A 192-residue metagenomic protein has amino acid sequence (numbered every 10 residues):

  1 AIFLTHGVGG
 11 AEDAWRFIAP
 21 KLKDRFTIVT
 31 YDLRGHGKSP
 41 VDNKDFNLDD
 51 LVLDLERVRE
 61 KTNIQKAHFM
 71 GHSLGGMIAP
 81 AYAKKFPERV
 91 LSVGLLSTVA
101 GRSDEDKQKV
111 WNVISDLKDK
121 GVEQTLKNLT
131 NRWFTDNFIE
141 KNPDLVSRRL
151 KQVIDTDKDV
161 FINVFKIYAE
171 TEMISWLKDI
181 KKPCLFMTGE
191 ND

Functional and structural regions predicted by a protein language model:
A1-K44: Conserved HGGG/HGGXW glycine-rich cap/lid loop of the alpha/beta-hydrolase fold
L4-G7, S73, G189: Glycine-rich His-Gly loop
D32, H68, L91-G94: Residue in the alpha/beta-hydrolase core beta-strand immediately N-terminal to the catalytic nucleophile
D49-A67: Conserved acidic catalytic loop of the alpha/beta-hydrolase fold
G71-G75, A79: Gly/Ala-rich beta-loop-alpha elbow adjacent to hydrolase catalytic centers
P80-K85, R89-L126, W133: Flexible "cap/lid" loop of the alpha/beta hydrolase fold
D104-Q108, K120-D179: Conserved alpha/beta-hydrolase catalytic His-Asp/Glu region
I180, F186-T188, D192: Short beta-strand/loop motif that positions the catalytic acidic residue of the alpha/beta-hydrolase fold
